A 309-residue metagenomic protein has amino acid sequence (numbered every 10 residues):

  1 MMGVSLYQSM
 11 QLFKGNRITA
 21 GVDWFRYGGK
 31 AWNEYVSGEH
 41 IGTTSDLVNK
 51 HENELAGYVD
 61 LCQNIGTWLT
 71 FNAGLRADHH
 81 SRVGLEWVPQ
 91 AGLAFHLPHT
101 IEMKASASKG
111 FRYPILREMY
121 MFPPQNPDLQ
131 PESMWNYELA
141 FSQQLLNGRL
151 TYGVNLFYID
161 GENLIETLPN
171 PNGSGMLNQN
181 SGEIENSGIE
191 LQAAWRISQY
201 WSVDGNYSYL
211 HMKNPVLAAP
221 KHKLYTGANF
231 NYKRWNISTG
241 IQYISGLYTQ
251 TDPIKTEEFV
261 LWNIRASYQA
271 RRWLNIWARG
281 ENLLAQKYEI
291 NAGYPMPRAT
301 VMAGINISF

Functional and structural regions predicted by a protein language model:
M1-V83, H96, L150-L156, D204: Face-selective signature of the C-terminal outer-membrane beta-barrel domain
V4-M10, G57-Q63, A91-F95, L139-Q143 (+5 more regions): Residues on the lipid-exposed face of transmembrane beta-strands in outer-membrane beta-barrel proteins
G15-I18, W68-F71, H99-M103, N147-Y152 (+3 more regions): Repeated loop/turn-to-beta-strand initiation elements of outer-membrane beta-barrel proteins
W24-K30, L55, L75-S81, A107-Y113 (+9 more regions): Transmembrane beta-strands of outer-membrane beta-barrel pores
K30-E39, V83-P89, L116-F122, L164-N172 (+4 more regions): Outer-membrane beta-barrel translocator domains and adjoining extracellular loop/strand segments of Gram-negative
K50-E52, H96, T100-E102, S106-E162 (+4 more regions): Outer-membrane beta-barrel signature, preferentially recognizing the C-terminal barrel domain of Gram-negative
N64-F71, Y158-D160, Q179-L247, N275-I276 (+1 more regions): Gram-negative outer-membrane beta-barrel transporters
D160-E162, G246-Y248, I264-F309: C-terminal beta-signal and adjacent terminal beta-strands/loops of Gram-negative outer-membrane beta-barrel proteins
